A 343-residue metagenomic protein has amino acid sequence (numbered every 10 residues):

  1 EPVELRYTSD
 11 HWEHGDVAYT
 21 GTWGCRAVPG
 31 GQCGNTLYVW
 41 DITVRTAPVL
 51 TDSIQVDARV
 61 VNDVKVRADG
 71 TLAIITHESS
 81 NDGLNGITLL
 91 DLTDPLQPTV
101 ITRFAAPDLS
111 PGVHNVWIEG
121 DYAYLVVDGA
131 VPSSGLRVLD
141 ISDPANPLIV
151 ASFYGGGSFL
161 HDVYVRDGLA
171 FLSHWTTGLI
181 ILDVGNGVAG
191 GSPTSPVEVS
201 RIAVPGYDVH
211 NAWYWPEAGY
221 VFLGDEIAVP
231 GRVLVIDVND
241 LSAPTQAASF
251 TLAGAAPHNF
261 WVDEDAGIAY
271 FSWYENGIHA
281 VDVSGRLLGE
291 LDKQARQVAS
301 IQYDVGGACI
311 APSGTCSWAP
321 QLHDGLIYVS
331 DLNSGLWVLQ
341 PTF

Functional and structural regions predicted by a protein language model:
E1-F343: Feature marking well-ordered beta-strand scaffolds used for ligand recognition
